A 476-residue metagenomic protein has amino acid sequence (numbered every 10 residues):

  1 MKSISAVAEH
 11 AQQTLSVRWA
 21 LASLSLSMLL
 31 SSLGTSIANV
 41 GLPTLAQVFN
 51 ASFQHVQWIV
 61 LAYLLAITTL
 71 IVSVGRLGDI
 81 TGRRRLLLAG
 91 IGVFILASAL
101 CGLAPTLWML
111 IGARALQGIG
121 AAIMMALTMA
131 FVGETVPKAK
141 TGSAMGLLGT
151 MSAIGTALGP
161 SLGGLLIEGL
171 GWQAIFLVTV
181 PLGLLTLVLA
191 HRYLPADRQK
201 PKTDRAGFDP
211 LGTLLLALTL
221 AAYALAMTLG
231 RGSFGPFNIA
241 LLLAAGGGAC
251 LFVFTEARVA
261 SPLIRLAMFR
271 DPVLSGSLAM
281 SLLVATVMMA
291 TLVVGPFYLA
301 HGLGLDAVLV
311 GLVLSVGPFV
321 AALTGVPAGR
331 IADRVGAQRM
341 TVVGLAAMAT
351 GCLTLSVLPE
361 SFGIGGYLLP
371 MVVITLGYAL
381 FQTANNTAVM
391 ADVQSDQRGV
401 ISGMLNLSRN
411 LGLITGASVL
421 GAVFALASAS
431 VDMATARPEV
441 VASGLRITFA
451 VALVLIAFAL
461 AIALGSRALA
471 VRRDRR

Functional and structural regions predicted by a protein language model:
M1-S31, Q47: Cytosolic juxtamembrane N-terminal segment immediately preceding the first transmembrane helix of multi-pass
V17-L33, A38-V40, F53, L170 (+7 more regions): 12-transmembrane solute porter fold
G41-T69, M109-G112, L303, V308-V313: Extracellular/periplasmic helix-loop-helix junction of adjacent transmembrane segments in MFS-like secondary
I59-V60, A113, A144, L148 (+5 more regions): Hydrophobic positions within alpha-helical transmembrane segments of Major Facilitator Superfamily-type secondary
L61-G75, M125-M129, S315-P327: Central cavity-lining transmembrane alpha-helices of secondary-active solute carriers, predominantly the Major
L65-T69, A99, A153-A157, A217 (+3 more regions): Hydrophobic/small/kink-forming positions within alpha-helical transmembrane segments of polytopic membrane proteins
S73-L211, S361: Helix-loop-helix hairpins in multi-pass membrane proteins, especially solute transporters
V180-Q199, A217-L229, A244-V259, A459-R467: C-terminal membrane-cytosol helix-exit motif in multi-pass small-molecule transporters
